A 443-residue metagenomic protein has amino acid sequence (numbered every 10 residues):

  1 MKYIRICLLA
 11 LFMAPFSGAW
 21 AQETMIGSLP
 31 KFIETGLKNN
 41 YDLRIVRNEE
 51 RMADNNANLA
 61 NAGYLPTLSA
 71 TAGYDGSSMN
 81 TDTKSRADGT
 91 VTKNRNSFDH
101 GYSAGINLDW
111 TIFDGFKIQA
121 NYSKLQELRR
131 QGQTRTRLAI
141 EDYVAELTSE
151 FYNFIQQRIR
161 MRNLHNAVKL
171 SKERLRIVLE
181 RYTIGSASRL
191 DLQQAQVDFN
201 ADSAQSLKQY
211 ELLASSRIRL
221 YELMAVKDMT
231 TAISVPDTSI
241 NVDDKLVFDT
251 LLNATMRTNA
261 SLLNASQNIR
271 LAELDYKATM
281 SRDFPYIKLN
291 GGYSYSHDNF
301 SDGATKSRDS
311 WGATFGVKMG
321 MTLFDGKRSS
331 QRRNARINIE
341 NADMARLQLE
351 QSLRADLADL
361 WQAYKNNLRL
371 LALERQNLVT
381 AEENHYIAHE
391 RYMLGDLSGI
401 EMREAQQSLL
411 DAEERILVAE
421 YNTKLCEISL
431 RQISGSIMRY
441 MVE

Functional and structural regions predicted by a protein language model:
M1-L29: Bacterial Sec-dependent N-terminal signal peptides
W20-I26, R415-E443: Acidic, low-complexity, intrinsically disordered peripheral segments
A21-G73, M79, K227-R270, E350 (+2 more regions): Bacterial Sec-pathway N-terminal export signals of envelope proteins
Q22-M25, T71-W110, V235-K245, K277 (+3 more regions): Small/polar, glycine/serine/threonine/aspartate-rich low-complexity segments that form flexible
G27, K31, N55, D142-A254 (+4 more regions): Periplasmic alpha-helical coiled-coil/stalk elements that build and connect Gram-negative outer-membrane
R44-N48, N61-A62, F98, I112-I140 (+7 more regions): Sec/SRP-type N-terminal targeting helices
Y182-S186, Y392-D396, I433: A short glycine-centered flexible hinge/capping loop motif at secondary-structure junctions
